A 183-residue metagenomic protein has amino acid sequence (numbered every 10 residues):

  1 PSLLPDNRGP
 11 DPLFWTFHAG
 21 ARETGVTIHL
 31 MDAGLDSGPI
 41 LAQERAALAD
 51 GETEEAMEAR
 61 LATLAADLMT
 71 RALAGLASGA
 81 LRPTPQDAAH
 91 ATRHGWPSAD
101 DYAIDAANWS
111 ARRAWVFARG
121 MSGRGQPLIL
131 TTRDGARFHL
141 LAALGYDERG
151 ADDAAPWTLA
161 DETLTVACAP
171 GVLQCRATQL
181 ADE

Functional and structural regions predicted by a protein language model:
P1-R93: Donor/substrate-binding cores of folate-linked one-carbon enzymes
A88-E183: Internal anion-binding site segments
